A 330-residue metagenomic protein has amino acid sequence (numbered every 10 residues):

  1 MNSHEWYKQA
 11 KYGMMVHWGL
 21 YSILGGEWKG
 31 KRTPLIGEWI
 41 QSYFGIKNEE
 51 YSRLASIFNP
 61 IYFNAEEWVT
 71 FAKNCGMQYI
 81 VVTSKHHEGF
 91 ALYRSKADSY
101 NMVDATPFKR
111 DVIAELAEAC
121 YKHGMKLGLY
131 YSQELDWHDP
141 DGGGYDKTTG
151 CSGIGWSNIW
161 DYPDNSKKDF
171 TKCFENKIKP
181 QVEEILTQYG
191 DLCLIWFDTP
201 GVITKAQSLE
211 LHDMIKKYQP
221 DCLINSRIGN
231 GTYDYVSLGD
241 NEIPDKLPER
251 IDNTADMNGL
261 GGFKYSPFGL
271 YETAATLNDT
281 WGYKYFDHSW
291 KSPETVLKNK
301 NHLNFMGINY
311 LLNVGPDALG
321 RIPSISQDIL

Functional and structural regions predicted by a protein language model:
M1-L330: Mature catalytic domains of secreted/periplasmic carbohydrate-active enzymes
